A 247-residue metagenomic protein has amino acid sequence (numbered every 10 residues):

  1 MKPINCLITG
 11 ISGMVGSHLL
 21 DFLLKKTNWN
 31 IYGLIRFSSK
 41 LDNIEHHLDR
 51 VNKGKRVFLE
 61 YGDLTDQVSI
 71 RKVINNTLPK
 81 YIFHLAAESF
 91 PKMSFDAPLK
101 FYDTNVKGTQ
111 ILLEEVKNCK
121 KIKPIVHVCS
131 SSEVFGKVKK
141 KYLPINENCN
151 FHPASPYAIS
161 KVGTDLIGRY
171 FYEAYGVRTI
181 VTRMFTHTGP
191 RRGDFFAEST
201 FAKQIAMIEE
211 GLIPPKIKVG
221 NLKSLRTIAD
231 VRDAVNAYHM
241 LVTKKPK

Functional and structural regions predicted by a protein language model:
M1-H187, K245: N-terminal Rossmann-like NAD(P)+-binding domain of SDR-like oxidoreductases, especially those catalyzing
V138-P144, L166-V242: NAD(P)-dependent short-chain dehydrogenase/reductase
